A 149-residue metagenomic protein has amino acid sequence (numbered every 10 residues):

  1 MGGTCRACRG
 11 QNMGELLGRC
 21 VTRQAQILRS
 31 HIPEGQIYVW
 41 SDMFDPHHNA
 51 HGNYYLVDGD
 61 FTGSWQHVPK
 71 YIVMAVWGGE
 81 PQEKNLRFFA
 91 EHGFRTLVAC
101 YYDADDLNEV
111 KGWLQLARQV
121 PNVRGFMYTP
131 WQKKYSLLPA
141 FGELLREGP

Functional and structural regions predicted by a protein language model:
M1-F94, A104-D105: Active-site neighborhood of glycoside hydrolase catalytic domains
Q36-S41, V98, G125-Y128: A structural signal for short, well-ordered beta-strand segments and their strand-loop junctions that often border
C100-P149: Substrate-binding cleft of secreted/luminal carbohydrate-active enzymes
